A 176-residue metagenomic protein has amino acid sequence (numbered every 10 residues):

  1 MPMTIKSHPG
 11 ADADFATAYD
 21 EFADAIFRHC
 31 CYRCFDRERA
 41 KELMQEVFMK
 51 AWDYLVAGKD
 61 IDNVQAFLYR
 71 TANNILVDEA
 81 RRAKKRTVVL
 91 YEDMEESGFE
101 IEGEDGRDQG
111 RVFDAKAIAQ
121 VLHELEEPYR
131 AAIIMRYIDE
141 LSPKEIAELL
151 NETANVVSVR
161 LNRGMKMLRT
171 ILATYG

Functional and structural regions predicted by a protein language model:
M1-A25, Y32, T170, T174-G176: N-terminal module of bacterial RNA polymerase sigma factors
S7-H8, E46-N63, R82-K84: Sigma70-family region 2
A23, F27, F48, E126 (+2 more regions): C-terminal flanking helix
R28, E42-M49, D62-N74: Structural recognition of an alpha-helix C-terminal capping motif at a helix-to-coil junction
K59, R70-Y91, R111: Arg/Lys-rich amphipathic alpha helix in sigma70-family domain 2
R86-A115, S142: Internal acidic/polar
A132-R136: A short pre-motif secondary-structure segment
K144, L150-Y175: DNA-recognition helix of helix-turn-helix
